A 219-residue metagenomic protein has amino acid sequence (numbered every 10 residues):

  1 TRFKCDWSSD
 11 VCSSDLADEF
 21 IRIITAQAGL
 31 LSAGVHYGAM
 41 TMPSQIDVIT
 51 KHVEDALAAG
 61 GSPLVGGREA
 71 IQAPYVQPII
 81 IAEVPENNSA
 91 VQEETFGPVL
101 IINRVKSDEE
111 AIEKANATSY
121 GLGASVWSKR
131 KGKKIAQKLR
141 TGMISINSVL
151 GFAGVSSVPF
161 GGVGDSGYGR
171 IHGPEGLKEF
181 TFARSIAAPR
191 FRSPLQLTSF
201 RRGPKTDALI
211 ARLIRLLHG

Functional and structural regions predicted by a protein language model:
T1-V11: Single conserved hydrophobic/aromatic residue that forms the stacking wall/gate of nucleotide- or nucleobase-binding
R2-F3, A70, S89, R170: A generic helix-loop boundary/linker signal
W7-S8, L57, R140, G154: A short, polar/charged loop/turn motif at coil->beta-strand junctions and beta-hairpin connectors
S9, H36-Y37, F191-P194: Short coil/turn segments at secondary-structure boundaries
C12-Y120: NAD(P)-dependent aldehyde/semialdehyde dehydrogenase
D15, Y75-G219: Conserved C-terminal structural/oligomerization subdomain of aldehyde/semialdehyde dehydrogenase
